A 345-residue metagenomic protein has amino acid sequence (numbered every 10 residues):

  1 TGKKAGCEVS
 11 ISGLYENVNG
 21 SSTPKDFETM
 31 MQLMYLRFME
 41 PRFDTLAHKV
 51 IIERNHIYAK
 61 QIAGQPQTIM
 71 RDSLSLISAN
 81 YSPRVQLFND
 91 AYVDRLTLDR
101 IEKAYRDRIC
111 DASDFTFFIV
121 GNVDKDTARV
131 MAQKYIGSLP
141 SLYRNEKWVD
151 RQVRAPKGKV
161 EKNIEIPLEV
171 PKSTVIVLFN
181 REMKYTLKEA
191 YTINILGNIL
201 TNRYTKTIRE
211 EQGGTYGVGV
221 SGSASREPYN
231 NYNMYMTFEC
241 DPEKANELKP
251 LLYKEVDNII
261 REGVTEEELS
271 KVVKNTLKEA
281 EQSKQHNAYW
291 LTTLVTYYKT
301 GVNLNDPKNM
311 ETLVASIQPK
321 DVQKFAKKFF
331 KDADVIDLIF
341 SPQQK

Functional and structural regions predicted by a protein language model:
T1-M39, I51-K60, Q65-V93, S113-V120 (+3 more regions): M16 family metallopeptidases and their MPP-like homologs
V9, R106-I109, Q152, E165-E169 (+2 more regions): Replace "in large, NTP-powered and nucleic-acid-processing enzymes" with "in large, NTP-powered factors and other
Y81, T116-S173, F179-R181, K284 (+1 more regions): An aromatic/glycine/proline-enriched structural segment found at the starts of mature extracellular/organellar domains
Y191-T192, L196, L248-L251: Short amphipathic alpha-helical coupling segments at ligand-binding clamshell hinges and other catalytic/signaling
K206: Long, His/Glu/Asp-enriched segments that create or flank divalent metal/ion-associated functional microenvironments
P319-K327: Low-complexity, intrinsically disordered Gly/Pro/Thr-rich segments
